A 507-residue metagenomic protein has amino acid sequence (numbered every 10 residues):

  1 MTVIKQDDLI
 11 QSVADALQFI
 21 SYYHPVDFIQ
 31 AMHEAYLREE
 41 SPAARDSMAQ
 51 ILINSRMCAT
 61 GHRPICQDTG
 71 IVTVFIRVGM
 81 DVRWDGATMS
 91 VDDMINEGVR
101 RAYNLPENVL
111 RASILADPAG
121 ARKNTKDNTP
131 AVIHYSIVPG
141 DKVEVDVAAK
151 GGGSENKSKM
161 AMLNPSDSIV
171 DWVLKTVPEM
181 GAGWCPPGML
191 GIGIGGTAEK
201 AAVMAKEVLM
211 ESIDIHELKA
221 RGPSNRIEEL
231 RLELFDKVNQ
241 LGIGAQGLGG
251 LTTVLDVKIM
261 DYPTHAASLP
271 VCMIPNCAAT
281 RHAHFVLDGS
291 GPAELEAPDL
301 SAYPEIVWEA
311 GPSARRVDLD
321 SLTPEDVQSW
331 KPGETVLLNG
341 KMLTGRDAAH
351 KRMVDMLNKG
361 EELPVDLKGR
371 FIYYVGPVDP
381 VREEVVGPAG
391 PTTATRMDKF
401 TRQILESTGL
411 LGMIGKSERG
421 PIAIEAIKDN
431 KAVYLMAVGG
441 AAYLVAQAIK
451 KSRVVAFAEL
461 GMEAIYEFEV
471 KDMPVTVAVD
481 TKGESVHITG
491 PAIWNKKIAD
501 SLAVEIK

Functional and structural regions predicted by a protein language model:
M1-A310, E406: Non-transmembrane, aqueous-exposed alpha-helical and coiled segments at domain scale
L163, A205-L209, C272-N276, G289-G291 (+5 more regions): Short, solvent-exposed amphipathic alpha-helical segments in soluble enzyme and RNA/protein-processing domains
L209, I213-G242, Q246-G249, T344-M473: Feature captures the catalytic cores and cofactor-binding loops of soluble hydro-lyases/lyases that act on carboxylate
G249-V257, T264-H265, A278, Q447-K507: C-terminal binding/interaction regions
P312-L322: Short, structured beta-strand/loop micro-motifs enriched in basic residues and often containing a Trp
E325-Q328, V365: Residue "hotspots" at secondary-structure boundaries inside conserved domains
V327-W330, V336: Short, well-ordered loop/turn sites that connect or cap secondary structure elements
T335, K341-G345, T481: Short, charged beta-turn/beta-strand-edge "cap" motif at the junction between a beta-strand and an adjacent loop
